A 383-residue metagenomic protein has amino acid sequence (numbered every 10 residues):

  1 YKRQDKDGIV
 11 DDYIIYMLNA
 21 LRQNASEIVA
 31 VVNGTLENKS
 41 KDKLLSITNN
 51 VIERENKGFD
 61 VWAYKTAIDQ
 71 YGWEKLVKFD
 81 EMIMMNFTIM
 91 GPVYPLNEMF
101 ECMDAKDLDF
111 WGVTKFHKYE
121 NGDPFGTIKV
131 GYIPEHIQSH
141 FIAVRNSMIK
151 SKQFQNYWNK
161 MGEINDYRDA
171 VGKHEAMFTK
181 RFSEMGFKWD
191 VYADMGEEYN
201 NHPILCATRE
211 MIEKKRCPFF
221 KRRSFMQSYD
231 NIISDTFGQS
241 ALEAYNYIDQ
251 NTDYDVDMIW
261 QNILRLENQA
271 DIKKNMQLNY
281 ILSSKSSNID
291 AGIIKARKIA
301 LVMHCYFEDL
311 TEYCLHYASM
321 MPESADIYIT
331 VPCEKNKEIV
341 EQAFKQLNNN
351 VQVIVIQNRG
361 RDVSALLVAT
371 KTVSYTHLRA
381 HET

Functional and structural regions predicted by a protein language model:
K2-E382: ER/Golgi luminal nucleotide-sugar-dependent glycosyltransferases, focusing on the catalytic module
